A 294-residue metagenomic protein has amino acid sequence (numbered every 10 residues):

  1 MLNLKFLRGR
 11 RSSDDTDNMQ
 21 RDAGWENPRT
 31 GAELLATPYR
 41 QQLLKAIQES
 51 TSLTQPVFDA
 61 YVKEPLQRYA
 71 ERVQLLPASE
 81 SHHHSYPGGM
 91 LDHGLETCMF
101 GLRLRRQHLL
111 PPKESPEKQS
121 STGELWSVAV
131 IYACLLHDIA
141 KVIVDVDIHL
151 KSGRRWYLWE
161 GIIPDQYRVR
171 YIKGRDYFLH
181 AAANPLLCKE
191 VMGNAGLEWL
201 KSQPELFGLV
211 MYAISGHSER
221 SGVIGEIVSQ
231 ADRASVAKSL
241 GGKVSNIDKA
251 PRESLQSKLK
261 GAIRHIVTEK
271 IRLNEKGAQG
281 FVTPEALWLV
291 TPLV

Functional and structural regions predicted by a protein language model:
M1, S229-V294: Long, compositionally biased intrinsically disordered regions
M1-M19: N-terminal low-structure segments adjacent to metalloprotease catalytic domains across cellular compartments
D14-D22, N27, P284-V294: N-terminal accessory interaction module
M19-Y171: Acidic/His-rich, divalent-metal-binding segments that scaffold phosphate/diphosphate chemistry
L34-P38, L53, V57, E205 (+2 more regions): Alpha-helix boundary/N-cap detector
Y39-I47, F58-P65, V210-I214, I224-I227 (+1 more regions): Generic structural signal of hydrophobic/aromatic residues within well-ordered alpha-helices of folded domains
A46-L53, R220, H265, E269 (+1 more regions): Surface-exposed polar/charged interaction patches
A78, R105, L109-A250, W288-V294: Divalent metal-dependent catalytic cores for phosphoryl transfer on phosphate-bearing substrates
